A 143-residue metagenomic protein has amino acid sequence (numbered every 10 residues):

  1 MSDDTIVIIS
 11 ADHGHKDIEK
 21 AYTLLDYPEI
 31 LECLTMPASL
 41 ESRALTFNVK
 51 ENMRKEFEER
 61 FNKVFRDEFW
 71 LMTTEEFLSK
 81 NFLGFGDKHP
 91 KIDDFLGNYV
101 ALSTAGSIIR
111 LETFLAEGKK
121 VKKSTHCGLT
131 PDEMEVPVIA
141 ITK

Functional and structural regions predicted by a protein language model:
M1-K143: Feature captures the catalytic ectodomains and active-site-proximal regions of enzymes that hydrolyze or transfer
